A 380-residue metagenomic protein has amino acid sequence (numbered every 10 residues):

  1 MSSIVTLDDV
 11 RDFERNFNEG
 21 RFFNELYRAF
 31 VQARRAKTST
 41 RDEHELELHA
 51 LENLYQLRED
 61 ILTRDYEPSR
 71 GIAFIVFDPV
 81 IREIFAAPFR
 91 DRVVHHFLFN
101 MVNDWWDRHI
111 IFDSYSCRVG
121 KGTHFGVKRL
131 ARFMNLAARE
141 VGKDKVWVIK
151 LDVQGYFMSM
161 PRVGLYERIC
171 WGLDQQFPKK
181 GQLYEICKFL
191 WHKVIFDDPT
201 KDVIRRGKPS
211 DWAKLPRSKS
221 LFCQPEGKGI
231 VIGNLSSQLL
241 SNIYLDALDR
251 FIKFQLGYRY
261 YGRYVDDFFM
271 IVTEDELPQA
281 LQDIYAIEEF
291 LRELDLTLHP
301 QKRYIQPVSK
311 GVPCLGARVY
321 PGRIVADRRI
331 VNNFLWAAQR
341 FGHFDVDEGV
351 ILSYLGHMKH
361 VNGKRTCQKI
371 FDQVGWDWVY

Functional and structural regions predicted by a protein language model:
M1-Y55, T63: Non-catalytic, polymerase-adjacent accessory regions of viral genome-replication enzymes
D8, F13, F99-P161: Active-site-proximal segment of RNA-dependent polymerases
A36-T40, H44, S69-V93, H109-K121 (+2 more regions): Short, conserved non-catalytic motifs in the polymerase core
I61, E140-V265, F269-D283, R365-I370 (+1 more regions): Conserved polymerase palm-domain catalytic core
S69-G71, G262-D266, P300-R303: Short Gly/Ser/Thr- and Asp/Glu-enriched loop/turn motifs at secondary-structure junctions
A87-P88, H96, A213-G227, R250 (+3 more regions): Right-hand nucleic-acid polymerase module
L173, F177, I287-L296: A common structural junction motif
